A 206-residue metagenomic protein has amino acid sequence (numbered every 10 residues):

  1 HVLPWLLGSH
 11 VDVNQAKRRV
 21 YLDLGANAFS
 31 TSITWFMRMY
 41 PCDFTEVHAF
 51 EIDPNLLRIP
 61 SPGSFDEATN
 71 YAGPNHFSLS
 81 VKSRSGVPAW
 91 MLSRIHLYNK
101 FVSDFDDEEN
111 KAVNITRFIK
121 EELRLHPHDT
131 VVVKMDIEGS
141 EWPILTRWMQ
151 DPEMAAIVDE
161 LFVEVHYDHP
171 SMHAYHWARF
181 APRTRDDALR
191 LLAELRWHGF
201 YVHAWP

Functional and structural regions predicted by a protein language model:
H1-E109, H128, Y167-H169: SAM cofactor-binding core of SAM-dependent methyltransferases, primarily the Rossmann-like beta-alpha-beta module
L7-G8, T116-L123, M149: Generic structural signal for well-ordered alpha-helical scaffold segments
A16, I119-T130: Glycine-rich phosphate-binding loop signature in dinucleotide/nucleotide-binding domains
N27-T31, E138-P143: Short acidic, Gly/Ser-rich segments with clustered Asp/Glu that frequently serve as metal-coordination loops in enzyme
P41-C42, D66-N70, T116-I119, E153-M154 (+1 more regions): Short, low-complexity, polar/charged sequence segments that are solvent-exposed and flexible
T45, L125-V133, G139-P206: Conserved acidic-Pro-Pro-aromatic motif
E108-F118: Core dinuclear metal-dependent hydrolase active-site scaffold
